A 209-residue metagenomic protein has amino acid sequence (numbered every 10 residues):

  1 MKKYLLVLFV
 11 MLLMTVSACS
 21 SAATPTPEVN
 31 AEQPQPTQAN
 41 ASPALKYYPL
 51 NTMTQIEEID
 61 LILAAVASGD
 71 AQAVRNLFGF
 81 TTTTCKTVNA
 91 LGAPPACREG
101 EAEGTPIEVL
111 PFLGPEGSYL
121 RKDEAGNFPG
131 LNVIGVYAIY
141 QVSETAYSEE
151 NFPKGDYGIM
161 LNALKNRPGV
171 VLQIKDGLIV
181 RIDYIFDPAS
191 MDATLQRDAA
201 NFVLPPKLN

Functional and structural regions predicted by a protein language model:
M1-L6: Bacterial N-terminal signal peptides that target proteins for export
L12-L13, A90: Residue-level signal for mature regions of secreted extracellular proteins and peptides
T15-A18: C-terminal motif of bacterial Sec signal peptides marking the signal peptidase cleavage site
S20-A22: Bacterial signal peptide processing site
T24-N40: Low-complexity, Pro/Thr/Ser/Glu-rich flexible segments characteristic of extracytoplasmic/periplasmic regions
A41-I59, R75-N209: C-terminal-biased regions
L61-V74: Short helix-adjacent coil turns
